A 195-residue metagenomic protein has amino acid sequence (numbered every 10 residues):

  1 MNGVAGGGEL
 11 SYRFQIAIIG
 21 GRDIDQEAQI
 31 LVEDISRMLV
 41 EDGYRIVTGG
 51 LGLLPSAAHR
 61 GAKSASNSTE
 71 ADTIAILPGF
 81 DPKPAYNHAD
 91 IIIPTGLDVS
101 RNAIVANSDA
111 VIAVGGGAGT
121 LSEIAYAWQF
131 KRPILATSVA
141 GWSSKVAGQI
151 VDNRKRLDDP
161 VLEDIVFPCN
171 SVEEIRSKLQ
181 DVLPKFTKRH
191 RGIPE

Functional and structural regions predicted by a protein language model:
V4-L10, I30-E41, T48-Y126, F130 (+1 more regions): Acidic/glycine-enriched connector segments
L10-D25, S36-R37, E41-D42: Generic N-terminal amphipathic, Lys/Arg-enriched alpha-helix
G43-I46, E163-I165: Short active-site oxyanion
V47, A136, P168: Conserved SAM-binding loop
G49, D164, R191-G192: Flexible, glycine/charged-enriched surface loops at secondary-structure junctions
I92-G96, E163-K178: Short acidic-hydrophobic, aromatic-tinged amphipathic segments that line or gate anion-handling sites
P133-I165: Nucleotide-sugar donor-binding patch of glycosyltransferase catalytic domains
S177, D181-E195: C-terminal amphipathic helix plus adjacent low-complexity, charged tail appended to glycosyltransferase catalytic
